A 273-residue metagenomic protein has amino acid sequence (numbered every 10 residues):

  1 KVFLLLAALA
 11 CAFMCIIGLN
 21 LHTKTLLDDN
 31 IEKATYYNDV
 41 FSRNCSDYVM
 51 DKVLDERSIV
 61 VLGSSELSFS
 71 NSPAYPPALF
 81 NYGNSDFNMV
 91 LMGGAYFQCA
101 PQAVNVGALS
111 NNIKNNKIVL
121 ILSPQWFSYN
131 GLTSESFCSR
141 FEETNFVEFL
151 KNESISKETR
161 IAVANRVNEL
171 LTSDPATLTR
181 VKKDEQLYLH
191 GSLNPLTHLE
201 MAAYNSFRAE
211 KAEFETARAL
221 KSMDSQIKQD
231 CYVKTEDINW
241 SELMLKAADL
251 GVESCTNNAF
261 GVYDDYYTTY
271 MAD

Functional and structural regions predicted by a protein language model:
K1-L21: Hydrophobic membrane-insertion alpha-helices, especially the h-region of bacterial N-terminal signal peptides
M14, G18-K24, L62-S64, A103 (+2 more regions): N-terminal, helix-rich and Lys/Arg-enriched segments in bacterial and organellar proteins
T23-D86: Membrane/wall-proximal cationic-aromatic binding patches
Y37-V40, N105-S123, V167-Y188: A broadly tuned preference for mixed-charge, low-complexity surface segments
Y48-M50, N105-L109, H198: Catalytic micro-motifs at enzyme active sites that drive phosphoryl/nucleotidyl and oxygen chemistry
L67-E158: Membrane-embedded segments
F146-D273: Secreted/periplasmic serine-hydrolase-like ester/acetyl group-modifying domain
